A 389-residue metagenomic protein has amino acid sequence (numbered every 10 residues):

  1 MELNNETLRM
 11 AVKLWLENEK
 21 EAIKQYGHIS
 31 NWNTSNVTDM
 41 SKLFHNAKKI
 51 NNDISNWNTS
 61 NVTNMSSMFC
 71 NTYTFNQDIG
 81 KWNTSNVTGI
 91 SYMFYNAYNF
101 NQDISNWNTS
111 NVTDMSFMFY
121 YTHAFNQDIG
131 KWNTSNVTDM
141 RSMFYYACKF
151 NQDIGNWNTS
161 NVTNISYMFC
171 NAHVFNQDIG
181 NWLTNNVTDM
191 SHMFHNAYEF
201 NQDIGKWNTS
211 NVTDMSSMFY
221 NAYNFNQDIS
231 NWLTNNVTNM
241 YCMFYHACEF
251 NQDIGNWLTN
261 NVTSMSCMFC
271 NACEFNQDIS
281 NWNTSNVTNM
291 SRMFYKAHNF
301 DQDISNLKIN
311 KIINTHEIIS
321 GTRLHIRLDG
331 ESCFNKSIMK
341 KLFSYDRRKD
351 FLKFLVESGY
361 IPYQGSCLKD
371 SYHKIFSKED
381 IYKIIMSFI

Functional and structural regions predicted by a protein language model:
M1-I389: Negatively charged
